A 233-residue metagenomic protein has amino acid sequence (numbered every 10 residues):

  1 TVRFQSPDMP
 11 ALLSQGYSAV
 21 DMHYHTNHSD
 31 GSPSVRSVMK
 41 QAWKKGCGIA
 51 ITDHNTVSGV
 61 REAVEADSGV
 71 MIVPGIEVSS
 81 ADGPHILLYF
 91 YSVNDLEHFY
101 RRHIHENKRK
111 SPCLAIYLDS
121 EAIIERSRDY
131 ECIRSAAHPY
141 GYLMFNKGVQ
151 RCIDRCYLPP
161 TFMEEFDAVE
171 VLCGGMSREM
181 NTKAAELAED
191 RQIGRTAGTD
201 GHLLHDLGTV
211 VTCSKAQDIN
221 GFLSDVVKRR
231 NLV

Functional and structural regions predicted by a protein language model:
T1-M22, T26-K45, S58-P74, S80-Y100 (+2 more regions): Charged catalytic cores and adjacent phosphate/nucleic-acid-binding surfaces used for phosphate/nucleic-acid chemistry
S32, E106-I153: Divalent metal-binding pocket/active-site signature
G46-N55: Active-site beta-strand/loop signature of hydrolases that rely on acidic residues for catalysis
I49, R134, R195: Hydrophobic anchor at the start of a short beta-strand that flanks the dinucleotide cofactor-binding loop
I51, A136, V171-G174: Conserved beta-strand positions
D53, I76, H138, T199: Glycine-rich, histidine-containing beta strand-loop boundary motifs that form or position
N94-P112: Active-site neighborhood of divalent metal-dependent phosphoester bond hydrolases
